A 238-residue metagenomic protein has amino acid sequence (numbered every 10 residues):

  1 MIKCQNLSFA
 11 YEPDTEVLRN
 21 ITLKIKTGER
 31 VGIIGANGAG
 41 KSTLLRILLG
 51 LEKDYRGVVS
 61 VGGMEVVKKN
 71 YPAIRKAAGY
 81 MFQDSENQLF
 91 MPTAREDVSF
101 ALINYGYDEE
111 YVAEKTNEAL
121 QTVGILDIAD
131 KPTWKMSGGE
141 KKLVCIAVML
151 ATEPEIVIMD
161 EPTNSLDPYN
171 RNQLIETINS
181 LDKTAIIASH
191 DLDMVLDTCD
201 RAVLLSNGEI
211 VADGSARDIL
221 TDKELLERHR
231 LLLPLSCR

Functional and structural regions predicted by a protein language model:
L49: Helix-to-loop junction immediately C-terminal to a conserved catalytic motif
G57-V66, I74: Conserved ABC transporter NBD signature motif
E110-I128: Conserved ABC ATPase "signature" region
P132-M136, E140: Conserved ABC ATPase signature
S189-H190: H-loop/switch region of ABC-family ATPase nucleotide-binding domains
V195-D197: A short, surface-exposed alpha-helical micro-motif characterized by mixed small hydrophobic and charged/polar residues
E209-L232: Conserved beta-strand-loop-alpha-helix hinge in the C-terminal portion of ABC ATPase nucleotide-binding domains
